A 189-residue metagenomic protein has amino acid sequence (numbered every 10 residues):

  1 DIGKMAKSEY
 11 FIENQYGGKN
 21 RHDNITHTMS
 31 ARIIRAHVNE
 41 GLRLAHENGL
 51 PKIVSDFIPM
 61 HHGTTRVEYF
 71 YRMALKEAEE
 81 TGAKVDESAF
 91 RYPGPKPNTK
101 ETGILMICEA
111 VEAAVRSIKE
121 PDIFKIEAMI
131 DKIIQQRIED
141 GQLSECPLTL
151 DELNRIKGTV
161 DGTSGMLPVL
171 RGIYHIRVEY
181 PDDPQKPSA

Functional and structural regions predicted by a protein language model:
D1-E9, T65-F70: Secretory-pathway/luminal and periplasmic proteins that interact with or process carbohydrate-rich
K4-N24: Post-HEXXH active-site segment of zinc metalloproteases
G18, I33-A189: Terminal helices and disordered tails flanking the catalytic cores of nucleotide-processing hydrolases
N24-A31, D56: Internal catalytic domains of large membrane-associated glycosyltransferases
